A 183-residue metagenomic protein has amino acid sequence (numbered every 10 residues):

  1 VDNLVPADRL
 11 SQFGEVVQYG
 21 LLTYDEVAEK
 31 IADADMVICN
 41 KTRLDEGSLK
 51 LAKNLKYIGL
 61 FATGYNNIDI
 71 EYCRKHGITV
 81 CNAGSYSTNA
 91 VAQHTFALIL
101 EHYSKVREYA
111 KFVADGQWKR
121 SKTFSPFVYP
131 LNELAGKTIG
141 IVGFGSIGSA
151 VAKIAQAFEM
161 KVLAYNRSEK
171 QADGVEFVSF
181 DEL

Functional and structural regions predicted by a protein language model:
V1-A34: N-terminal glycine-/charge-rich "phosphate-binding" loop or analogous flexible N-terminal tail
L10, E29-K30, S48-L51, E182-L183: Structural alpha-helical scaffold elements that stabilize or flank donor/cofactor-binding regions in carbohydrate
Q12, S125-L183: Rossmann-like dinucleotide/phosphate-binding beta-alpha-beta segment
G20, N40, F61-A62, I78-N89 (+1 more regions): Short beta->alpha connector loops at strand-helix junctions that form conserved, small/polar/Pro-enriched
A34, A52-L55: An anion/phosphate-binding loop that grips the pyrophosphate of nucleotide cofactors and donors
N66-I78: Rossmann-fold NAD(P)-binding glycine/threonine-rich loop
H76, G84-T138: Phosphate-binding beta-alpha-beta segment of Rossmann-like dinucleotide-binding domains, i.e., the NAD(P)
